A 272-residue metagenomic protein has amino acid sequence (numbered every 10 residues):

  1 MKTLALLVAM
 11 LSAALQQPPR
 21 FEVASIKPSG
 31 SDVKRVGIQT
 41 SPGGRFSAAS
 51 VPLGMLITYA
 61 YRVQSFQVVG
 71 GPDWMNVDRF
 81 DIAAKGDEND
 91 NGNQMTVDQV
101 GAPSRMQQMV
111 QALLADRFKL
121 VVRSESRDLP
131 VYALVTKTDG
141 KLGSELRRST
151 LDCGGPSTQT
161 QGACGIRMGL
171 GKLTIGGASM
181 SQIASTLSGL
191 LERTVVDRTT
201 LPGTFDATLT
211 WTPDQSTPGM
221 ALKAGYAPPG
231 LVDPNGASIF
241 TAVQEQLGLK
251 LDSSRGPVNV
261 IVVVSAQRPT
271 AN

Functional and structural regions predicted by a protein language model:
K2-N272: Beta-strand-rich assembly/attachment modules of structural machines
